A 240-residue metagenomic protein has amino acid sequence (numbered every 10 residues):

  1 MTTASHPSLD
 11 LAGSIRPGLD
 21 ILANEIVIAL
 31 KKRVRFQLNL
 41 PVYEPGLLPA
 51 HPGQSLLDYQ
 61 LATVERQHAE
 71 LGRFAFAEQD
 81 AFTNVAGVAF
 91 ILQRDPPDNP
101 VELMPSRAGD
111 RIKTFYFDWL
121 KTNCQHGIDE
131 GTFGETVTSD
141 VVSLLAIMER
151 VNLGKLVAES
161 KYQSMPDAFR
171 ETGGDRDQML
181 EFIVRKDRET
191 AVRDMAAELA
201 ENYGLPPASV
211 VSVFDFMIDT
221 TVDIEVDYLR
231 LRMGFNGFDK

Functional and structural regions predicted by a protein language model:
T2-K240: Extended amphipathic alpha-helical regions
